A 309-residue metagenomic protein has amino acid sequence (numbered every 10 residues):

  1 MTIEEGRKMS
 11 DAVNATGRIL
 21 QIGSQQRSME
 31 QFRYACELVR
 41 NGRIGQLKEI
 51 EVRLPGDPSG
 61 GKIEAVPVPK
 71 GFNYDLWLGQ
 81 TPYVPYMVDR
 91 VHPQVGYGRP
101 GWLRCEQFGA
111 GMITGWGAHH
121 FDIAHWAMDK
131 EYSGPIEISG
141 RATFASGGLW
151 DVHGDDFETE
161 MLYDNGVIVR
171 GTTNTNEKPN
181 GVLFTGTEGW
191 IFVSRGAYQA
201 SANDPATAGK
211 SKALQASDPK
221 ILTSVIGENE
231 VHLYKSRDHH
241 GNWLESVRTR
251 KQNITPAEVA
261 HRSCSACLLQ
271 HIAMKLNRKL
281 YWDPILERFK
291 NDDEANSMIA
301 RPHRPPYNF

Functional and structural regions predicted by a protein language model:
M1-G79: A contiguous active-site-proximal alpha/beta segment in oxidoreductase catalytic domains
S10, C36-V39, Y74, L78 (+7 more regions): Non-transmembrane alpha-helical segments in soluble domains of secreted/periplasmic/extracellular proteins
I22-S24, I63, E106-T114, T143-G148 (+2 more regions): Active-site rim elements
Q46-I50, P85-D89, K130-G140, I168-G171 (+3 more regions): Acidic/polar loop patches that form or flank catalytic/metal-binding clefts of enzymes that bind anionic ligands
E51-G96, A202-D204, A208-K212, A300-R301: Core domains of carbohydrate- and sulfate-ester-processing enzymes
D75-N165: Rossmann-like dinucleotide-binding domain that binds NAD(P)(H)
L149, H153-R237: NAD(P)-dinucleotide binding in Rossmann-like oxidoreductases
V152, E245-F309: C-terminal helix-rich "cap/oligomerization" subdomain common to oxidoreductases
